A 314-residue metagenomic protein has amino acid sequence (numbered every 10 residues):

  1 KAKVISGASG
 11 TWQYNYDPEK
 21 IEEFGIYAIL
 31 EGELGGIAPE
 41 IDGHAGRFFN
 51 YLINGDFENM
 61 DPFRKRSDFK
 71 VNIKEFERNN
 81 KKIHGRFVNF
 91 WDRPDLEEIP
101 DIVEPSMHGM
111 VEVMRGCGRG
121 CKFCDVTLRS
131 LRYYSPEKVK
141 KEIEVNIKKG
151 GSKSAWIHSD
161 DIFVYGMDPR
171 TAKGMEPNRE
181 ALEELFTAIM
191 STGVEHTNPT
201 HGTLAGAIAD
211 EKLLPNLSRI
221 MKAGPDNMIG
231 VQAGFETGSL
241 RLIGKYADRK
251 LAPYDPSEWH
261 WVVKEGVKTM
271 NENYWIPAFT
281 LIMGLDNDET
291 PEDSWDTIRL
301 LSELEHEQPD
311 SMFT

Functional and structural regions predicted by a protein language model:
K1-I83: Glycine-rich beta-alpha loop elements in corrinoid/cobalamin-binding modules across cobalamin-dependent enzymes
V4, I29, C124, K153-I157 (+3 more regions): Hydrophobic residues within beta-strands of alpha/beta enzymes
Y16-I21, N216, D286-E303: Catalytic cores of alpha/beta
A45, P136-V139, N178, L182 (+3 more regions): Aromatic/hydrophobic pocket-lining residues that form the small-molecule binding cavity in soluble enzyme cores
F57-V111, S154: N-terminal [4Fe-4S]-dependent radical SAM core
V103-K138: Canonical Radical SAM [4Fe-4S] cluster-binding loop centered on the CxxxCxxC motif and its immediate flanking residues
E144, K149, L281, R299-T314: Active-site/pore-lining binding-face segments in mid-to-C-terminal subdomains
E144-I276, M283-D288: Conserved SAM/AdoMet-binding glycine-rich loop
